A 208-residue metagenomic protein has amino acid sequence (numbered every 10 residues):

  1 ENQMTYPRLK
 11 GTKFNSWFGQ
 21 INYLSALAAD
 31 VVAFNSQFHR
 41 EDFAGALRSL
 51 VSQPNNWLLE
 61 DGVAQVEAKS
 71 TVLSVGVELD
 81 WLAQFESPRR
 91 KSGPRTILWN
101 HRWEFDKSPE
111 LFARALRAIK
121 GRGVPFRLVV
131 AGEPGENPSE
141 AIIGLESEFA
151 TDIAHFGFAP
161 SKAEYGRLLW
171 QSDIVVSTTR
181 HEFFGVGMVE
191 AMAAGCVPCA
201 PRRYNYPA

Functional and structural regions predicted by a protein language model:
E1-Y23, R40-Q53, V66-E67: Acceptor-binding helix/loop patch of EC 2.4 sugar-transfer enzymes, predominantly nucleotide-sugar-dependent
L27-E86: Donor nucleotide-sugar binding/catalytic pocket of nucleotide-sugar-dependent glycosyltransferases
A64-Q65, G132, E140-A163: Nucleotide-activated donor-binding/catalytic signature segment of Leloir-type glycosyltransferases, i.e., the conserved
V77-E78, P88-K120, L128-V129: Conserved donor-binding/catalytic core segment of Leloir-type glycosyltransferases
G166, F184, V189-A193, Y204-P207: Short alpha-helical segment that forms part of, or immediately flanks, the ligand-binding pocket in carbohydrate-active
R167-S172: Short alpha-helical donor nucleotide-sugar binding micro-motif in glycosyltransferases
R180: Aromatic "clamp/platform" in nucleotide-sugar-dependent glycosyltransferases that forms part of the donor/acceptor
V197-A200: Short hydrophobic beta-strand element within catalytic cores of glycosyltransferases and related nucleotide-activated
